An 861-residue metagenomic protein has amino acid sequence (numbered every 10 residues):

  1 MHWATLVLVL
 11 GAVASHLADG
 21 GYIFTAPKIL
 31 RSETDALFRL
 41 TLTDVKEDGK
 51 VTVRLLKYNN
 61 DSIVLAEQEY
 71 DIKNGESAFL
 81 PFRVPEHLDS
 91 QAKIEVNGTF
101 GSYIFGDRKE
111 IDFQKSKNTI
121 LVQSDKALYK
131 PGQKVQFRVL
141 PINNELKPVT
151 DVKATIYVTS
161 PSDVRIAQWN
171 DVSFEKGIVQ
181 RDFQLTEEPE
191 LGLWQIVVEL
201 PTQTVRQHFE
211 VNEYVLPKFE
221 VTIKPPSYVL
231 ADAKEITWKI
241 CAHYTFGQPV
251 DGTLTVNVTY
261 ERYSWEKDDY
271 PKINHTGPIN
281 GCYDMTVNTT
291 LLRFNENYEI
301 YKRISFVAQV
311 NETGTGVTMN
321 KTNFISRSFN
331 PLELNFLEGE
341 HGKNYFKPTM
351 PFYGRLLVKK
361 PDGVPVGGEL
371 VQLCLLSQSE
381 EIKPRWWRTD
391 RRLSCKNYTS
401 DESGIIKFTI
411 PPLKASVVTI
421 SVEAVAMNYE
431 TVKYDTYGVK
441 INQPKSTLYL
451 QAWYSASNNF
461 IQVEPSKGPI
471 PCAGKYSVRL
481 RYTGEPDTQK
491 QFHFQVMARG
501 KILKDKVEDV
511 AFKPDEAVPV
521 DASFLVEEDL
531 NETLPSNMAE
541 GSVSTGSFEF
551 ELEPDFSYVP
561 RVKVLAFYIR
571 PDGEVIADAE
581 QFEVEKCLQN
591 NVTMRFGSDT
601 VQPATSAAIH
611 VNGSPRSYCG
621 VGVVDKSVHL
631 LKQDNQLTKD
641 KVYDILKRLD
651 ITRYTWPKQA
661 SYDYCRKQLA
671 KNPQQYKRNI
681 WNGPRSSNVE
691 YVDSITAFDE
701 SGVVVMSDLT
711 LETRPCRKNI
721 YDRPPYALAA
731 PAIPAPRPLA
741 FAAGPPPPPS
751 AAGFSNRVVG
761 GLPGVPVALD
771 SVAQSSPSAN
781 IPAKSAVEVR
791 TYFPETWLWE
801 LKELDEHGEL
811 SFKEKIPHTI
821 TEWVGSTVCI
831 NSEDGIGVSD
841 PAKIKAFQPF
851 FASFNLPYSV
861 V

Functional and structural regions predicted by a protein language model:
H2-V861: C-terminal segments of large proteins
